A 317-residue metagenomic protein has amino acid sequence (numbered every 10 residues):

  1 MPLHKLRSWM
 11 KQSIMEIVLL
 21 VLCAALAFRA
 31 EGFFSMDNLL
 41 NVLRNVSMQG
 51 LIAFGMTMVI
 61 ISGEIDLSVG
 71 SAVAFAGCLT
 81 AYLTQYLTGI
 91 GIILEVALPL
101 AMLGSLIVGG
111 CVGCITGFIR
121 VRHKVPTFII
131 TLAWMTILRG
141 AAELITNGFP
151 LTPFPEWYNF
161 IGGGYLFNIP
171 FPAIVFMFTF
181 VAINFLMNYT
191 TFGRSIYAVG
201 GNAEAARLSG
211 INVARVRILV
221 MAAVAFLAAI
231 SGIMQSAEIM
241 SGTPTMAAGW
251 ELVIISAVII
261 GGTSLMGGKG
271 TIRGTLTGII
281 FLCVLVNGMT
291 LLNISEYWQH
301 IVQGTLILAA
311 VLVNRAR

Functional and structural regions predicted by a protein language model:
M1-A24, L208-R215, E238, L285-R317: Cytosolic-side transmembrane-helix boundaries in multi-pass membrane proteins
A24-I92, F118-H123, G262-I272, T305-L306 (+1 more regions): Single transmembrane alpha-helix segments in multi-pass membrane proteins
E31-N41, A142-I145, G163, M187 (+4 more regions): Inter-helical junctions in multi-pass inner-membrane proteins, predominant in energy-converting antiporter-like
G55-M56, S105-G113, F180-V181, V253-V286 (+1 more regions): Hydrophobic alpha-helical transmembrane segments of polytopic membrane proteins
G89-W134, T277, L282: Alpha-helical transmembrane segments within multi-pass membrane transporters and channels
A97-S105, C111-T116, N168-G242: Helix-loop-helix "hairpin" substructures at the membrane interface of multi-pass membrane proteins
R122-E143, T245-I260, G278-V311: Pore- or pathway-lining transmembrane helices of multi-pass membrane proteins that form conduits for solutes/ions
H123, T127-T190, V216-L219, A237-A247: Transmembrane helix-bundle core of multi-pass membrane transporters and related energy-transducing complexes
